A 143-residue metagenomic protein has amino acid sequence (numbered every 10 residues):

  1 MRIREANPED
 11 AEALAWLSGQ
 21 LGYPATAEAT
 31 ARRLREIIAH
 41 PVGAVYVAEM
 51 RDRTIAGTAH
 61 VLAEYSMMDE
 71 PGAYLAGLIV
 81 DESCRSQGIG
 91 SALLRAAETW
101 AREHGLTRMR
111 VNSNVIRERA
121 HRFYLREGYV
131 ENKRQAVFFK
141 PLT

Functional and structural regions predicted by a protein language model:
M1-R2: Extreme N-terminal starter segment of soluble prokaryotic enzymes
E5-P71, A76, L94-R95, N132: Acetyl-CoA-dependent GNAT
A6, L78-V80, S113: Hydrophobic adenine-recognition pocket in adenosine-nucleotide-binding enzymes
V80, S86-T99, R122, R126: Conserved acetyl-CoA-binding loop-helix of GNAT-fold acetyltransferases
L94, A101-S113: Conserved GNAT acetyl-CoA-binding A-motif
V111-A120, F139-L142: Conserved beta-strand-loop-alpha-helix junction that forms the acyl-donor binding cleft
L125-R134: Conserved acetyl-CoA-binding loop of GNAT-fold acetyltransferases
